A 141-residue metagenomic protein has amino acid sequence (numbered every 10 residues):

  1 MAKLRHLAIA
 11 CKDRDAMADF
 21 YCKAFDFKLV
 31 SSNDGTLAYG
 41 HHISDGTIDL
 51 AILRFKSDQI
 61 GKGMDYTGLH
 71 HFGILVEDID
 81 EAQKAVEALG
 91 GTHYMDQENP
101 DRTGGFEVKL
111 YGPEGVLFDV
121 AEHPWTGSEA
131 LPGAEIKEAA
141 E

Functional and structural regions predicted by a protein language model:
M1-A18, L69-I74, P124-E141: N-terminal beta-strand motif that seeds the catalytic metal site of vicinal oxygen chelate
A2, A8-L50: Core segments of cupin and vicinal oxygen chelate
K3-K12, H41-S44, G61-E87, F106-Y111 (+1 more regions): Vicinal oxygen chelate
D34-T36, Q59, P100: Residue-level detector of flexible, active-site-proximal loop/helix-junction positions within diverse enzyme catalytic
A51-L53, D119: Conserved beta-strand in the GNAT
D58-K62, T126-E129: A short local loop/turn or secondary-structure capping micro-motif enriched for an aromatic residue
Q83, E87-E141: Vicinal oxygen chelate
